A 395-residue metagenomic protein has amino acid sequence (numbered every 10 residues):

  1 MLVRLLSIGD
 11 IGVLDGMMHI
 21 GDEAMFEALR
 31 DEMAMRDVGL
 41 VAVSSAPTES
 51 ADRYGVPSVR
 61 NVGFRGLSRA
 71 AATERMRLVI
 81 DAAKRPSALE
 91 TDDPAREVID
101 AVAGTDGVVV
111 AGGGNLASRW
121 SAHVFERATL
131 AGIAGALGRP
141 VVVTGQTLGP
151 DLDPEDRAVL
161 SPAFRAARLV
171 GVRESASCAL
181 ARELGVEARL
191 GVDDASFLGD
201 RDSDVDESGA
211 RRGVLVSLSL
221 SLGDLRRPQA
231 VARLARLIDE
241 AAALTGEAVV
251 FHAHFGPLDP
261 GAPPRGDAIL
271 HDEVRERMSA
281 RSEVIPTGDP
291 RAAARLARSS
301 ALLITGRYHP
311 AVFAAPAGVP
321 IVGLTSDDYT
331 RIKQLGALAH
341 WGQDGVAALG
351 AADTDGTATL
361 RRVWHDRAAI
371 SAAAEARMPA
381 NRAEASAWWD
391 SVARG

Functional and structural regions predicted by a protein language model:
M1-G395: Active-site anion-handling motifs in enzyme catalytic cores
